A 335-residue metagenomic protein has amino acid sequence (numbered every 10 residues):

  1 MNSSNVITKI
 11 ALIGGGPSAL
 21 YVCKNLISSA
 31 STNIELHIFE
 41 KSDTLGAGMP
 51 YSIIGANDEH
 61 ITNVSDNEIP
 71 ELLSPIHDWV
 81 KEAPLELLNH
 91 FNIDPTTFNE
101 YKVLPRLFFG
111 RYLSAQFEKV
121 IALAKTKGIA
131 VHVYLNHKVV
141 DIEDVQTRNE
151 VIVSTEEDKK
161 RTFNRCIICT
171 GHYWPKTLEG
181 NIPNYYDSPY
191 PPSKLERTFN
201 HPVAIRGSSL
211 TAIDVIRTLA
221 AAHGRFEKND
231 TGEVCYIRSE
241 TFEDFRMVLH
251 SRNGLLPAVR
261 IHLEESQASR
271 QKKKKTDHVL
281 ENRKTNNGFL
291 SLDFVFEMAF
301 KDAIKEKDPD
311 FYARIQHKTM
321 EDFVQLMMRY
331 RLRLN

Functional and structural regions predicted by a protein language model:
M1-V6: Basic/polar N-terminal segments that are highly enriched at the extreme N-terminus, encompassing both cleavable
I7, L12, P17, Y21-L36 (+2 more regions): Rossmann-like dinucleotide-binding core of oxidoreductases
P50-T126, K138-V140, H262, Q267-N335: N-terminal FAD-binding dinucleotide-binding subdomain shared by FAD-dependent oxidases/monooxygenases
E118-A124, D144, T218-E227: Short regulatory "switch" loops immediately downstream of catalytic or recognition motifs within protein catalytic
V120-V133, F242-D244: A short helix-to-beta-strand connector/capping loop
L135-N149: A conserved short coil-to-beta-strand element within the FAD-binding core of flavoproteins
E150-T155: Generic recognition of long tandem-repeat/solenoid scaffolds
E156-R165: Core beta-strand elements of the Rossmann-like FAD/NAD(P) dinucleotide-binding domain in flavoenzyme oxidoreductases
